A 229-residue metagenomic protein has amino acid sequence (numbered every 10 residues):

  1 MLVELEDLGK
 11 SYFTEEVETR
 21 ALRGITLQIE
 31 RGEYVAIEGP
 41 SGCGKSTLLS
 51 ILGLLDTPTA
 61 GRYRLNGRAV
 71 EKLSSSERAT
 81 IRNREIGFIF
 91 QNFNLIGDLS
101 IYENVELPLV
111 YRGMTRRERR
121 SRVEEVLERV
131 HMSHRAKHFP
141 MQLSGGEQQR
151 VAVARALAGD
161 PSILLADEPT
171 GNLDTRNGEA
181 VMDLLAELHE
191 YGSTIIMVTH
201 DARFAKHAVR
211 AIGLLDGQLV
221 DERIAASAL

Functional and structural regions predicted by a protein language model:
L2-L214: ABC family nucleotide-binding domain
K72, I224-A225: Short amphipathic beta-strand/extended segments with alternating polar/hydrophobic composition
A211-I224: H-loop (His-switch) and adjacent beta-strand-loop-beta switch element of ABC-type ATPase nucleotide-binding domains
S227-L229: ABC ATPase nucleotide-binding domains
